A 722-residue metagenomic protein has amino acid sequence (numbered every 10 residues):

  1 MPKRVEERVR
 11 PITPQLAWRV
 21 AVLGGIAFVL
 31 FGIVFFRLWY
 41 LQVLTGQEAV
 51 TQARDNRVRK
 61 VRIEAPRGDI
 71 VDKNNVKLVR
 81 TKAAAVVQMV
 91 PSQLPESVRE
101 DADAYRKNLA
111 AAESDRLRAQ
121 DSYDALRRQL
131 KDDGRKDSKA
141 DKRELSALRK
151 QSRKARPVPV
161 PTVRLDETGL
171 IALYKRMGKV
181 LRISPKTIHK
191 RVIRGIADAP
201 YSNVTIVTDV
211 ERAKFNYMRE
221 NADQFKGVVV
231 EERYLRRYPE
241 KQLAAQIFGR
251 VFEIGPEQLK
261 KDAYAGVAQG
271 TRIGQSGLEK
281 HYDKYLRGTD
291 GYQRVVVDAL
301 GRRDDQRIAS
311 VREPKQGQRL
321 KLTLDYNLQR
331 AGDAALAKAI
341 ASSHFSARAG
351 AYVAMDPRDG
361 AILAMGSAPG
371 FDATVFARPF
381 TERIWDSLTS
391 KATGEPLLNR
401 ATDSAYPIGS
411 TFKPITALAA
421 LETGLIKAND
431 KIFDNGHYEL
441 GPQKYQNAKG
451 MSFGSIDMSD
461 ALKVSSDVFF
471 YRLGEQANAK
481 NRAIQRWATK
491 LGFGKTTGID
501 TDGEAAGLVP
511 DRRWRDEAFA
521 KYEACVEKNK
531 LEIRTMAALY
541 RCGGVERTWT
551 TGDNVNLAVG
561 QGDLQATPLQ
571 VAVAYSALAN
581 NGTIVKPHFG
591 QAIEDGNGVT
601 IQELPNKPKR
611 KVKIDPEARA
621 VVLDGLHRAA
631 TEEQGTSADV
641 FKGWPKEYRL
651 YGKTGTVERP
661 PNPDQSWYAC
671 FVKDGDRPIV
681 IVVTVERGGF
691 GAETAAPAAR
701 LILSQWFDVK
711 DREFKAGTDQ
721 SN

Functional and structural regions predicted by a protein language model:
M1-F380, A405, R482-K490, Q565 (+3 more regions): Periplasmic/cell-envelope proteins involved in peptidoglycan metabolism and beta-lactam response
D298-V311, K315, L324, G350-Y352 (+4 more regions): Beta-lactam-recognizing serine transpeptidase/beta-lactamase-like catalytic domain environment
